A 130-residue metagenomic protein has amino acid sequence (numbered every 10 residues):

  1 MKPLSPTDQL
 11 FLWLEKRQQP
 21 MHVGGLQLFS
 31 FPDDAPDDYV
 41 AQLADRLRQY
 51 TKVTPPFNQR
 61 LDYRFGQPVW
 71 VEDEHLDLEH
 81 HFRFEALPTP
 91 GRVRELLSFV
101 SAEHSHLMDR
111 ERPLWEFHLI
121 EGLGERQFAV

Functional and structural regions predicted by a protein language model:
M1-V130: Non-catalytic N-terminal regions of enzymes
